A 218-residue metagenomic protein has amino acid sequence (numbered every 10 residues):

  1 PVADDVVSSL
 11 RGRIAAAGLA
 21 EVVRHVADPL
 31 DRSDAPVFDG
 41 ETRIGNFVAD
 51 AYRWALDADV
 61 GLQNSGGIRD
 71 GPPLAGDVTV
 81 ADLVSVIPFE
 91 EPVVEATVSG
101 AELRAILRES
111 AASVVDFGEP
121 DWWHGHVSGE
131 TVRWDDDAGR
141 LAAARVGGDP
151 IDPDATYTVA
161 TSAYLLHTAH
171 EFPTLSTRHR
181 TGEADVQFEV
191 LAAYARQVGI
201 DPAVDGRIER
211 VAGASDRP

Functional and structural regions predicted by a protein language model:
P1-V7, D135, D152: Poly-acidic low-complexity segments
V2-V78: Hard-cation-handling environments
D70-P218: Feature captures C-terminal
